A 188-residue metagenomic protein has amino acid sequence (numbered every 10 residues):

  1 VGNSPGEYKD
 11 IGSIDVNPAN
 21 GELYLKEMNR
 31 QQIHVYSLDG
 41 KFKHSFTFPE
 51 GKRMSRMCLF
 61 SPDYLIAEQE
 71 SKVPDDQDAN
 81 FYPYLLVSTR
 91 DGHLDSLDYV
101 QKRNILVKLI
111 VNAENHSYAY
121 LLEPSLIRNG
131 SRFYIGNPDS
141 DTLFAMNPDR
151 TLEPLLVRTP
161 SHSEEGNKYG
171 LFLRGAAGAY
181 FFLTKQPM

Functional and structural regions predicted by a protein language model:
V1-E27, H44-G51: Blade-loop segments of beta-propeller domains
V1-Y8, T47-G51, H93-Y118, E153-K168: Surface-exposed loop and turn segments in beta-propeller and other repeat-based domains that flank or scaffold
S13-A19, R56-P62, Q69-K72, L109-R132 (+1 more regions): Structural signature of eukaryotic scaffold interfaces centered on beta-propeller domains
V16, K26, I33-L38, F46 (+2 more regions): Hydrophobic/aromatic beta-strand positions that recur at structurally equivalent sites within the blades
L25-N29, A67-E70, I135-P138, L183-K185: Conserved beta-strand positions in repeat-built beta-propeller and related beta-rich domains
R30-H34, P74-L86, D139-F144, P187-M188: Structural motif
Y82-P148: Loop-centered beta-sheet repeat module
T142-M188: Long, well-ordered mid-to-C-terminal structural blocks that present hydrophobic/aromatic surfaces
